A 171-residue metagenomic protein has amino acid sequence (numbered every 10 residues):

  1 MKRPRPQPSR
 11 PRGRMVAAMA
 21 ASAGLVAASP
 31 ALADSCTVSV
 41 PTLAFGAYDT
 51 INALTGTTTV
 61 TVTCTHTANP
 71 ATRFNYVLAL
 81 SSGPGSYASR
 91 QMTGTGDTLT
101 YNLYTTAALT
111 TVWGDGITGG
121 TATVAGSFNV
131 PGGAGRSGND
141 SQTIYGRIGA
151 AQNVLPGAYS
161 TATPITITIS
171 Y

Functional and structural regions predicted by a protein language model:
K2-M19: Bacterial N-terminal signal peptides that target proteins for export
A28-P30: N-terminal signal peptide c-region/cleavage motif recognized by signal peptidases
L32-G96, N129-Y171: N-terminal small/polar-rich segments of proteins
A79-S81, N102-T106, G114-G116: Predominantly extracellular/luminal cell-surface or secreted proteins
L99: Substrate-binding/active-site groove segments that recognize and process beta-1,4-linked N-acetyl-hexosamine
A108-S137: Extracellular beta-sheet repeat scaffolds used for adhesion and glycan interaction
